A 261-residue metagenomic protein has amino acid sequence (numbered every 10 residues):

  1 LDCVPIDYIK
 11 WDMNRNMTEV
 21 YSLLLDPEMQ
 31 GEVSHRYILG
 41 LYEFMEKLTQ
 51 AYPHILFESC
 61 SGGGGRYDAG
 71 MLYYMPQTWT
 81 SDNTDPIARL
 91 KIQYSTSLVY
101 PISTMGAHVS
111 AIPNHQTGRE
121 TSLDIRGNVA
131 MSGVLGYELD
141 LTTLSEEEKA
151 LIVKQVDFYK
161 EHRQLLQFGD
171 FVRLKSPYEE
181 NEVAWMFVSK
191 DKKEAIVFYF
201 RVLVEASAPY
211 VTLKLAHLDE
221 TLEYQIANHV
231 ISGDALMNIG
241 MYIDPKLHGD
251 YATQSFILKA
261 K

Functional and structural regions predicted by a protein language model:
L1-W11: An active-site-proximal structural segment forming one wall of the substrate-binding cleft that immediately precedes
W11-M17, S61-R66: Short, solvent-exposed turn/loop segments enriched in Gly/Ser/Thr/Pro and often Arg
D12, F57, A130, V197 (+1 more regions): Conserved, mostly hydrophobic/aromatic
R15-Y42: Aromatic- and acidic-residue-enriched carbohydrate-binding clefts of CAZyme catalytic domains
H35-T142: Glycan-recognition surfaces
D124-L174: Catalytic cores of secreted or luminal carbohydrate-active enzymes
S176-D219: Carbohydrate-binding surface patches
L203-K261: C-terminal beta-sandwich/jelly-roll accessory domains of carbohydrate-active enzymes
